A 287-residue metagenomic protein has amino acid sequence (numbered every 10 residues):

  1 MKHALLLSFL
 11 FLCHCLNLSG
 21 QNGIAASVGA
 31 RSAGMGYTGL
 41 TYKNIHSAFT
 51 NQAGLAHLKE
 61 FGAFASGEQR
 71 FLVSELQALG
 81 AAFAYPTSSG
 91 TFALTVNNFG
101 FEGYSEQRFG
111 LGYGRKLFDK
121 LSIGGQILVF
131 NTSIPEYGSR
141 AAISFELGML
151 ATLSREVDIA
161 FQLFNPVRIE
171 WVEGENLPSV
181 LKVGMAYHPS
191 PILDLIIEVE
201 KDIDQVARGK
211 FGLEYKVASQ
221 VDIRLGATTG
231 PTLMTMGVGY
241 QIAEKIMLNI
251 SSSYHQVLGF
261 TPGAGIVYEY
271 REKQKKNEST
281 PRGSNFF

Functional and structural regions predicted by a protein language model:
A4-H14: Sec-dependent N-terminal signal peptides
C15-G20: Sec/Tat signal peptide C-region and signal peptidase I cleavage site
Q21-F287: Subset of outer-membrane beta-barrel
